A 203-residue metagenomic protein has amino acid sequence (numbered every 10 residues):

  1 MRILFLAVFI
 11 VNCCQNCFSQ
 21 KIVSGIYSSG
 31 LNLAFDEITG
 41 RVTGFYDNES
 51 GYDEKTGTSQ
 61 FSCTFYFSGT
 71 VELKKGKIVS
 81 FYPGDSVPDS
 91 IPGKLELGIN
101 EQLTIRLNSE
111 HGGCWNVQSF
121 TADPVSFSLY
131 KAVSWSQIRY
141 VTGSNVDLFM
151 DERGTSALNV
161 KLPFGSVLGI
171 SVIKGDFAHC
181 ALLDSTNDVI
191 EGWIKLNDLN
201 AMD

Functional and structural regions predicted by a protein language model:
I3-C13: Sec-dependent N-terminal signal peptides
C14-S19: Sec/Tat signal peptide C-region and signal peptidase I cleavage site
Q20-N100, R106, W115-K131: Central antiparallel beta-sheet cores of small beta-barrel/beta-sandwich binding domains
V23, G40, W115-T155, V160-P163 (+3 more regions): SH3-family beta-barrel domains
L183-V189: Short, exposed beta-strand-loop hairpins at the edges of beta-sheets in extracellular/periplasmic proteins
